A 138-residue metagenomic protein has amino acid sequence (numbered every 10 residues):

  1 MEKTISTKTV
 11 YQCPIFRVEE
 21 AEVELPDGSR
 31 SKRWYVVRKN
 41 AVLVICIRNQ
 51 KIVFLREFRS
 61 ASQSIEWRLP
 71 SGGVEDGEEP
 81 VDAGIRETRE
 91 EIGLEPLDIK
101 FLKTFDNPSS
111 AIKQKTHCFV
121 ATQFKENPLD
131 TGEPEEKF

Functional and structural regions predicted by a protein language model:
E2, S6-L43, R48: Acidic, metal-coordinating catalytic segment for phosphate/diphosphate chemistry, firing primarily on the Nudix
S31, R38-L43, R48, G72-F138: Unchanged
R38-K39, S60-S62: A short acidic/small-residue loop/turn micro-motif
R48-N49, R56: A cytosolic small-molecule/anion-sensing beta-strand core signal
F54-L55, E66, G77: Ordered, amphipathic secondary-structure segments that act as subunit-interaction surfaces in large macromolecular
L55-E57, T104: Residue-level detector of high-confidence beta-strand sites
F58-A61, F124: Short connector loops/turns at beta-strand edges and beta->alpha or beta->beta junctions
A61-W67, I112: A conserved beta-turn-beta hairpin within the catalytic core of GNAT-like acetyltransferases that forms part
